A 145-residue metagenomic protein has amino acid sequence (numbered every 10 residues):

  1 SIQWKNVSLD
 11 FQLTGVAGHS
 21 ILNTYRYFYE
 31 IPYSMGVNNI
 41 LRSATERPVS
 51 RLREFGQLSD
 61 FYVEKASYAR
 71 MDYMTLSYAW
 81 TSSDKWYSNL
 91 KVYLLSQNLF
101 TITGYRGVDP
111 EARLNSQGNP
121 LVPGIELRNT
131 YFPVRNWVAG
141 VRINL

Functional and structural regions predicted by a protein language model:
S1-Q3, S77-T81, T130, R142-N144: Transmembrane beta-barrel domains of outer membrane proteins
Q3, T14-V16, L95-L99, N144: Outer-membrane beta-barrel pore domains and translocons
N6-L9, S83-D84: Repeated loop/turn-to-beta-strand initiation elements of outer-membrane beta-barrel proteins
V7, M71-L76, R135-V141: Hydrophobic, lipid-facing positions within transmembrane beta-strands of outer-membrane proteins
S8-D10, A17-L22, F100-T103: Flexible loop/turn segments at secondary-structure boundaries
F11, V92-L94, V141: Membrane-embedded beta-strand positions of outer-membrane beta-barrel proteins
V16-Q97, P123: Extracytoplasmic gating/loop element in the C-terminal half of outer-membrane beta-barrel translocons and assembly
R42-T45, R53-G56, T103-L145: C-terminal beta-signal and terminal closure region of outer-membrane beta-barrel proteins
